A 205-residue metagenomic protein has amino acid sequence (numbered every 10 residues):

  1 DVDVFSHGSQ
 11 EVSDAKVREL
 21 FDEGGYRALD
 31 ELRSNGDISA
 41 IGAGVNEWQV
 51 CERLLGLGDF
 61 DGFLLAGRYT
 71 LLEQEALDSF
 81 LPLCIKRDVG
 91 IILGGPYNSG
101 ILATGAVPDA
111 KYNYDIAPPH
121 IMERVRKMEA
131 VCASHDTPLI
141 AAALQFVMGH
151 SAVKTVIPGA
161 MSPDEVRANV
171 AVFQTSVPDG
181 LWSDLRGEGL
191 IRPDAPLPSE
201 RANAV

Functional and structural regions predicted by a protein language model:
D1-A204: Beta/alpha (TIM)-barrel catalytic core signal, keyed to glycine-rich beta->alpha loops juxtaposed to Asp/Glu that bind
